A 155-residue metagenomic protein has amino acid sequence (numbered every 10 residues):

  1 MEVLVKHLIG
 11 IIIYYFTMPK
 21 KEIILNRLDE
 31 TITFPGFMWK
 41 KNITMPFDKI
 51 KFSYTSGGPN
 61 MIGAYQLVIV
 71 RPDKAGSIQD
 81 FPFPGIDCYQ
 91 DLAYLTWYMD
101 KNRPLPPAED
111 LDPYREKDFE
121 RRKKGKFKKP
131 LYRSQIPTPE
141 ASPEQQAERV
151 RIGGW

Functional and structural regions predicted by a protein language model:
M1-K21, E144-W155: Alpha-helical transmembrane spans
M18-P19, S53, G57, A64-V68: Juxtamembrane cytosolic face of transmembrane helices
K20-E22, K40-T44, A75-I78: Short, mixed charged/polar active-site loops that provide acid/base catalysis or chelate metal/phosphate cofactors
I24-N26: Acidic/polar residues at beta-strand termini and the immediately following turn/coil
E30-F34, K40-P59: Phosphoinositide-dependent membrane-docking surfaces
F37-M38, P82: Short coil/turn segments at secondary-structure boundaries
M61-K128: A membrane-cytosol interface segment of integral membrane proteins
R121-W155: Acidic, Ser/Thr-rich low-complexity intrinsically disordered segments
